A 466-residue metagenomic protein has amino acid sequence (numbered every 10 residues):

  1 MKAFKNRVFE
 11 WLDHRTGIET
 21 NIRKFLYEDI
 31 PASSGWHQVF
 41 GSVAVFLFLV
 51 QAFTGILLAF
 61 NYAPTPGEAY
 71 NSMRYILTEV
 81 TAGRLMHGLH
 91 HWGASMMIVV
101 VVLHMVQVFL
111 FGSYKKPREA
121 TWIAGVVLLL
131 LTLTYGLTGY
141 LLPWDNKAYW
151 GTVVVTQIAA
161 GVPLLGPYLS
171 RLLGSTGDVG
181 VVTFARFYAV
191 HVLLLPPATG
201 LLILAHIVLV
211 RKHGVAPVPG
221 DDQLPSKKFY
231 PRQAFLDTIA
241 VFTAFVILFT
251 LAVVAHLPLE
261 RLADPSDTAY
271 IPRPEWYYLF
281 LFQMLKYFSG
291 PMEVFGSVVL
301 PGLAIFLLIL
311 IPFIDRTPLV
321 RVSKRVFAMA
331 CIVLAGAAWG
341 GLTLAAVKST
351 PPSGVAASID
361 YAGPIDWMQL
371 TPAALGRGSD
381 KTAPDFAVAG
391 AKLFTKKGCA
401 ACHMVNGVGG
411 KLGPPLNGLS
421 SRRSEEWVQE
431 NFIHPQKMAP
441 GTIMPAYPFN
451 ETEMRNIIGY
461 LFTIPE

Functional and structural regions predicted by a protein language model:
M1-Q283, Y287, G296-V326, G336-S349: Membrane-embedded alpha-helical bundles that constitute the cytochrome b-like, heme-associated redox core of multi-pass
G55, L164, K396, H434-K437: Glycine-rich, acidic and aromatic/proline-enriched surface loops and short helix-turn segments that act as binding
C331-A335: Signature aromatic-anchored transmembrane alpha helix within multi-pass, membrane-resident enzymes that catalyze glycan
A337-A345, Y361-A374: Terminal regions of secretory-pathway proteins
T350-D366: Alpha-helical transmembrane signal-anchor/signal-peptide segments
W367-T395: Electrostatic cytochrome c docking/interface patches
P384, A401, N406, G410-E466: Extracytoplasmic electron-transfer domains, predominantly the class I c-type cytochrome c fold
